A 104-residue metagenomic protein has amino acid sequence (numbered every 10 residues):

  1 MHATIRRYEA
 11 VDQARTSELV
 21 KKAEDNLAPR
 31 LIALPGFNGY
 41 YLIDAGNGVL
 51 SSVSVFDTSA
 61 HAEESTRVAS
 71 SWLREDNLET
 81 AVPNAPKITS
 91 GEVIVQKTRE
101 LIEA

Functional and structural regions predicted by a protein language model:
M1-S51, D57-S71, L78-A104: Short S/T/G/P-rich N-terminal loop/turn motif that feeds into the first structured element of a domain
